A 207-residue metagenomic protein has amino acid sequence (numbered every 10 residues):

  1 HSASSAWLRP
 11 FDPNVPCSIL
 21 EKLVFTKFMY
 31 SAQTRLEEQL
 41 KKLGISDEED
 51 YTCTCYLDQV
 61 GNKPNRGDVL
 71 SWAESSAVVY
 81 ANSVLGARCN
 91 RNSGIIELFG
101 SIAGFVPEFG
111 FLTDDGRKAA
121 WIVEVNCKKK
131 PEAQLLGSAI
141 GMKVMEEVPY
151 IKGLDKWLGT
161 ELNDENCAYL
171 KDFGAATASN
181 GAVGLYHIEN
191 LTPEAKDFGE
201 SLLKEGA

Functional and structural regions predicted by a protein language model:
H1-A207: Non-transmembrane, aqueous-exposed alpha-helical and coiled segments at domain scale
